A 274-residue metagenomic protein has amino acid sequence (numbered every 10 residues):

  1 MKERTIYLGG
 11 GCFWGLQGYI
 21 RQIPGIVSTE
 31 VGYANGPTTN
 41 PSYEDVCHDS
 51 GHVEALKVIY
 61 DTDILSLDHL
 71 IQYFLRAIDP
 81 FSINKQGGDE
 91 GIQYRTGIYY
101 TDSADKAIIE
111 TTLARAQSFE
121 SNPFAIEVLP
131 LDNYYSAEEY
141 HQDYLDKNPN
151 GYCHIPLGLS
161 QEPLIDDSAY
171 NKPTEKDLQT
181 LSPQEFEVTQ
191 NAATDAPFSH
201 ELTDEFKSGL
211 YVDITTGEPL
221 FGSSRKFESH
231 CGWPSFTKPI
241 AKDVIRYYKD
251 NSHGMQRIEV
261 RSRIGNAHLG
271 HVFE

Functional and structural regions predicted by a protein language model:
M1-E274: Flexible coil/turn and secondary-structure edge motifs
